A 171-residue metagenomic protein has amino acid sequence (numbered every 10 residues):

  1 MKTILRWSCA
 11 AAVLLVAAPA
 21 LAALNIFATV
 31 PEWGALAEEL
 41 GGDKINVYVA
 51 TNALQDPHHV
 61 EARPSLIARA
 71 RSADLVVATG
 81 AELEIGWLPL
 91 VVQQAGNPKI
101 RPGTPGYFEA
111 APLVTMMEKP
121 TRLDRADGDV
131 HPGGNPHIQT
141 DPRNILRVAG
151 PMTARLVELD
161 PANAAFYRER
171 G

Functional and structural regions predicted by a protein language model:
M1-A10: Bacterial N-terminal signal peptides that target proteins for export
A11-L15: Repetitive helical segments and hydrophobic/amphipathic motifs
A17-P19: N-terminal signal peptide c-region/cleavage motif recognized by signal peptidases
A22-G171: Extracytoplasmic metal-acquisition and chelation regions
